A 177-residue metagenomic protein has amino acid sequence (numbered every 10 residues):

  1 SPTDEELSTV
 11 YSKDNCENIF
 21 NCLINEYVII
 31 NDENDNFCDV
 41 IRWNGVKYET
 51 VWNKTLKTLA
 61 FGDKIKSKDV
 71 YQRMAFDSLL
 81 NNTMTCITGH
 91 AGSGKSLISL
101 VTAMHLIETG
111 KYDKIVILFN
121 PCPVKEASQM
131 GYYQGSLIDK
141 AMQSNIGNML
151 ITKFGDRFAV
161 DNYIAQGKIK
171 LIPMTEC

Functional and structural regions predicted by a protein language model:
P2-R73, D77, I87: Feature 3881 marks metal-assisted phosphotransfer/nuclease machinery and their flanking interaction elements
I65-D69, S93, G135-S136: Conserved phosphate/pyrophosphate-binding and hydrolysis machinery centered on Walker-type P-loop NTPases, extending
M84: Walker A (P-loop) ATP-phosphate-binding motif of ABC ATPase nucleotide-binding domains
H90-A91, N120: P-loop (Walker A) phosphate-binding loop of NTP-binding proteins
L97-Q166: Conserved P-loop
A165-C177: Conserved RecA-like ASCE ATPase "motif II neighborhood" in helicase/translocase motors
